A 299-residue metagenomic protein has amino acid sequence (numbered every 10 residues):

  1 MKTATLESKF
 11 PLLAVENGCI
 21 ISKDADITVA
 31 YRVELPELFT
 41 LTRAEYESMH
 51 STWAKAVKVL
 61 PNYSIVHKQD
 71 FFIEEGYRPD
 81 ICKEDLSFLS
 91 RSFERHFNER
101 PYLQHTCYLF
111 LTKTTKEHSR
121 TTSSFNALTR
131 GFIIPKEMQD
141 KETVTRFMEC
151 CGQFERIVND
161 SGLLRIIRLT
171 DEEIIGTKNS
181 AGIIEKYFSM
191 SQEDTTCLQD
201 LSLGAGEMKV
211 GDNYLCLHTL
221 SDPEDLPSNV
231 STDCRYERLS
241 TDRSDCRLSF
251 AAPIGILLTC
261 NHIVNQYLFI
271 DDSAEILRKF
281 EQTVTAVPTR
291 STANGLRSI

Functional and structural regions predicted by a protein language model:
M1-I299: Extended, folded cores of ATP/NTP-driven motor/assembly subunits in large transport and secretion machines
